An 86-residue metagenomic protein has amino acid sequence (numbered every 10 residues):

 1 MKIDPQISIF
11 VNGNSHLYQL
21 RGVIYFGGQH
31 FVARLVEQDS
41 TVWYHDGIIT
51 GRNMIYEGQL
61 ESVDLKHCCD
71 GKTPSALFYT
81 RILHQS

Functional and structural regions predicted by a protein language model:
M1-S15: Disordered, polybasic Ser/Thr-rich segments at the N-terminal boundary of pleckstrin homology
G13-S86: Conserved catalytic-core surface of thiol
